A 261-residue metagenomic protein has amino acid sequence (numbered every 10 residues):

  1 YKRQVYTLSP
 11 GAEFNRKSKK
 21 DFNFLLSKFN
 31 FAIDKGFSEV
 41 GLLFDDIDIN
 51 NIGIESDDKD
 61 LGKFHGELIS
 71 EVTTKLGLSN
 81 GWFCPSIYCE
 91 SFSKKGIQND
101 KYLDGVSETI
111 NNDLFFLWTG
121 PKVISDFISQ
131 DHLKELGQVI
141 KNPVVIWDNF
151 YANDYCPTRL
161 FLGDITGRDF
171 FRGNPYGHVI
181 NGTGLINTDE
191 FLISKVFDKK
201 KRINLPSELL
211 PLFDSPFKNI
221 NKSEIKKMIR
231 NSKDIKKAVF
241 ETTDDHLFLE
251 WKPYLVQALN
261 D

Functional and structural regions predicted by a protein language model:
Y1: Conserved small/polar residues in nucleotide/adenosyl-binding loops
V5, G41-L43, V179: Conserved beta-strand positions in the central sheet of alpha/beta enzyme cores
V5-N15: Conserved strand-turn element in the central/C-terminal portion of the radical SAM core barrel that lines
R16-F29: Glycine-rich anion/phosphate-binding loops
N30-D34: Non-catalytic positions within long, well-ordered alpha-helices that form the structural scaffold/packing of enzyme
S38, N50-D198: Catalytic-core regions of glycoside hydrolase
F44-N50: Short, conserved phosphate-binding/catalytic loop or strand-edge motifs used in phosphoryl-/nucleotidyl-transfer
K199-D261: C-terminal functional modules
